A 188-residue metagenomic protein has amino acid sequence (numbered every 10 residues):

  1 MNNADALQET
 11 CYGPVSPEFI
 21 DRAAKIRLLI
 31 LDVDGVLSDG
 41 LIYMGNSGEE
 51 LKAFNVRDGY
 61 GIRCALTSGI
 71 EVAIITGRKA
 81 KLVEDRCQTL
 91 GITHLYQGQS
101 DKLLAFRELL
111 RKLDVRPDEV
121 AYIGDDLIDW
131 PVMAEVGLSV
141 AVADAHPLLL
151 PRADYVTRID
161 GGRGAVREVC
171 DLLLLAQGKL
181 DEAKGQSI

Functional and structural regions predicted by a protein language model:
M1-L31, K179-I188: Non-catalytic pre-domain segments flanking phosphatase-related domains
A23-I42, M133, V166: Asp-based phosphoryl-transfer active-site loop
R27, L41-C64: Basic, amphipathic juxtamembrane/active-site segments that coordinate anionic phosphate or diphosphate groups
V33, G77-R78, Q99, A143-H146: Short secondary-structure boundary segments
S38-G45, V83-L90: Short, basic/glycine-rich phosphate-binding loops at helix/coil junctions that contact nucleotide phosphates
L51-N55, Q88-L90, H94-Y96, L103-I188: Mg2+-dependent phosphoryl-transfer enzymes with acidic/Ser/Thr/Gly-rich catalytic loops
I62-R86, Y96-Q97, M133: Substrate-recognition element of Asp-dependent hydrolases with the DxDx(T/V) motif
